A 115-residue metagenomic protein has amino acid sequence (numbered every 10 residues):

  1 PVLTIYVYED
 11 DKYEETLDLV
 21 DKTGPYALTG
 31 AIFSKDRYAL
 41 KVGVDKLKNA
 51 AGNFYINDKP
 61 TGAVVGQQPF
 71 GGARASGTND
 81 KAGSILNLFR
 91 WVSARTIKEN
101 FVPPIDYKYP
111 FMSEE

Functional and structural regions predicted by a protein language model:
P1-E115: Conserved C-terminal structural/oligomerization subdomain of aldehyde/semialdehyde dehydrogenase
